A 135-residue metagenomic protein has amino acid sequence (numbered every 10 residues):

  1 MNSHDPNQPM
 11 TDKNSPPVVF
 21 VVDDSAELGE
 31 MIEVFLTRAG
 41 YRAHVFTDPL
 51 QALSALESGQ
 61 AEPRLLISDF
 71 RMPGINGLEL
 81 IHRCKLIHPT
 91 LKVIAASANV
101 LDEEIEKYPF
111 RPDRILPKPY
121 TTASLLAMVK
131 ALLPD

Functional and structural regions predicted by a protein language model:
M1-F20, A26, E30-E33, E57 (+4 more regions): Non-catalytic signal-transmission and effector/linker regions of two-component phosphorelay proteins
V45-L65: Acidic, metal-coordinating helix/loop segments flanking the phosphotransfer/catalytic sites of two-component signaling
T47-D48, N76-E79: Acidic catalytic/metal-coordinating carboxylates
D69: Active-site residues of response regulator receiver
M72: Receiver (REC) domain active-site loop signature in two-component systems and cognate sites in sensor histidine kinases
I94-A96: Hydrophobic/aromatic residues positioned on beta-strands within the core alpha/beta folds
N99-E103: Negatively charged, flexible loop motifs adjacent to catalytic sites in prokaryotic signal transduction proteins
K118: A Lys-centered signature of the CheY-like receiver
